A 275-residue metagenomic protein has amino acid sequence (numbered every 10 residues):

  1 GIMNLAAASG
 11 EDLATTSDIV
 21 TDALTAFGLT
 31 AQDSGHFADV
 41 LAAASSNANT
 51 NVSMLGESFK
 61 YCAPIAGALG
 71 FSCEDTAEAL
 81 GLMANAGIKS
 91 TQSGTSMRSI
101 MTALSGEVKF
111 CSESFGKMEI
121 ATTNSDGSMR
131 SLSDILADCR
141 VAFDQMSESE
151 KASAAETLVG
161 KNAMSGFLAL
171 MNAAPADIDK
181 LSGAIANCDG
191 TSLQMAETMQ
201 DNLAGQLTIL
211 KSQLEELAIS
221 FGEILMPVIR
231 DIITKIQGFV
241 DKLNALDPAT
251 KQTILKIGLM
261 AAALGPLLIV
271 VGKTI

Functional and structural regions predicted by a protein language model:
G1-T15, I19-H36, V40-E57, Y61-E78 (+3 more regions): Low-complexity, glycine/alanine/serine/threonine- and acidic/polar-rich repeat/linker tracts characteristic of secreted
